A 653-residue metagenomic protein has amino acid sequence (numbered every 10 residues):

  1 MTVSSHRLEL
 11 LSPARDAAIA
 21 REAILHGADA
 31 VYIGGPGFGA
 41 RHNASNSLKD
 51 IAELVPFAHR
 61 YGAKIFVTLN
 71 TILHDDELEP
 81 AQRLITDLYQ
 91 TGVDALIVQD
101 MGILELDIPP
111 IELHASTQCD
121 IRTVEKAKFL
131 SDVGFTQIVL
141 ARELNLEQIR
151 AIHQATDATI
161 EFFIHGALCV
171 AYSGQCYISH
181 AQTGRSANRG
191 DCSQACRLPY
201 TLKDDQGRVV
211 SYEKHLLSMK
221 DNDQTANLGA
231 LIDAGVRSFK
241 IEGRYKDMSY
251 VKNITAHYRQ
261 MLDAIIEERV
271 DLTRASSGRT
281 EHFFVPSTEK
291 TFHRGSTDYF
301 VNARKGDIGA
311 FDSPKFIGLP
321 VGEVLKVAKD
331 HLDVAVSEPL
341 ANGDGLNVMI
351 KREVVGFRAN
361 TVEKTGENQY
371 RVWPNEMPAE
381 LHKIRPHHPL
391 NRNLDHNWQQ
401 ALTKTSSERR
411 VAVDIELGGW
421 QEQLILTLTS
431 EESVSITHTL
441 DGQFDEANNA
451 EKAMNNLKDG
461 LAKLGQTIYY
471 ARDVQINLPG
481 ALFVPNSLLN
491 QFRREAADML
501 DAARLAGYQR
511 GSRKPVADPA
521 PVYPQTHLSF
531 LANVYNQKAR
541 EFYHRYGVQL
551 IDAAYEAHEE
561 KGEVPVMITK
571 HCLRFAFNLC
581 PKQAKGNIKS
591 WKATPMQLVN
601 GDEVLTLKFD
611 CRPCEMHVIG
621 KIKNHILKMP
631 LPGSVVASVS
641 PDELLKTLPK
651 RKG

Functional and structural regions predicted by a protein language model:
M1-H26, A30-I33, G37-A40, L54-V55 (+4 more regions): Surface-exposed amphipathic alpha-helical tracts and adjacent flexible/coil segments at the periphery of soluble enzymes
N43-A52: Aromatic- and glycine-enriched glycan-recognition loops and surfaces that form the carbohydrate-binding subsites
Q99-I103: Short, polar loop motifs at secondary-structure junctions
L104-P109: Short active-site loop/helix that positions an aromatic residue
T117: Residues at the C-termini of beta-strands that transition into short coil/loop
R122-K126: Short, glycine/polar-rich helix-capping loops at beta-to-alpha or helix-loop-helix junctions that flank or form
